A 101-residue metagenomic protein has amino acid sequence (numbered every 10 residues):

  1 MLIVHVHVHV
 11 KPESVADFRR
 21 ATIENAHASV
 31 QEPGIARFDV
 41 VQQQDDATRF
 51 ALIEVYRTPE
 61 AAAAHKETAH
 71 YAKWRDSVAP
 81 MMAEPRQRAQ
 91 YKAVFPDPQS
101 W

Functional and structural regions predicted by a protein language model:
M1-L2, A16-D17, P33-I35: Short, flexible segments with low predicted structural confidence
L2, V40-T48, D76-W101: Glycine-rich beta-strand-turn "strand-cap" elements at beta-sheet edges
L2-H9, D39-K66: Short, well-ordered beta-strand segments in beta-rich or mixed alpha/beta enzyme and ligand-binding folds
V10-V15: Short, surface-exposed ligand-recognition loops at beta-strand->loop->(often short) alpha-helix junctions that present
R20, A28, Q42, T48-R49 (+2 more regions): Low-complexity, compositionally biased segments
R20-A36, V55-A89: An amphipathic, aromatic/His-enriched active-site/gating alpha helix that lines ligand/cofactor pockets
